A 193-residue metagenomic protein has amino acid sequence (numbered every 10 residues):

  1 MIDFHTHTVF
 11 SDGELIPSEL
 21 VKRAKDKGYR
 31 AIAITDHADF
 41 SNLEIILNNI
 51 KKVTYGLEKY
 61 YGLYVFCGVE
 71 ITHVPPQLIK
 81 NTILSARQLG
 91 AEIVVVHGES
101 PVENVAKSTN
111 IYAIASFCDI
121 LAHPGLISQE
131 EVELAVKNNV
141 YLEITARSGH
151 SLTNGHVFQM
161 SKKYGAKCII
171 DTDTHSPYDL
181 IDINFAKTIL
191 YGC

Functional and structural regions predicted by a protein language model:
I2-T6, N81, E103-N104, N110-C193: Charged catalytic cores and adjacent phosphate/nucleic-acid-binding surfaces used for phosphate/nucleic-acid chemistry
T6, K25-I32, D39, K52-V65: Non-catalytic interaction surface on structured domains
H7, A38, E70-T72, E99 (+2 more regions): Catalytic metal-binding/acid-base residues of hydrolase active sites
V9-I45: Metal-associated gating/positioning segment near the N- to mid-region
D12-G13, N42-L43, V74-P75, V105 (+2 more regions): Secondary-structure boundary/capping motif
E19-L20, N49-K51, N138, A186-T188: Glycine-rich, phosphate-binding/catalytic loops in enzymes
L43-I144: Extended substrate/RNA-proximal surfaces in nucleic-acid metabolism proteins
